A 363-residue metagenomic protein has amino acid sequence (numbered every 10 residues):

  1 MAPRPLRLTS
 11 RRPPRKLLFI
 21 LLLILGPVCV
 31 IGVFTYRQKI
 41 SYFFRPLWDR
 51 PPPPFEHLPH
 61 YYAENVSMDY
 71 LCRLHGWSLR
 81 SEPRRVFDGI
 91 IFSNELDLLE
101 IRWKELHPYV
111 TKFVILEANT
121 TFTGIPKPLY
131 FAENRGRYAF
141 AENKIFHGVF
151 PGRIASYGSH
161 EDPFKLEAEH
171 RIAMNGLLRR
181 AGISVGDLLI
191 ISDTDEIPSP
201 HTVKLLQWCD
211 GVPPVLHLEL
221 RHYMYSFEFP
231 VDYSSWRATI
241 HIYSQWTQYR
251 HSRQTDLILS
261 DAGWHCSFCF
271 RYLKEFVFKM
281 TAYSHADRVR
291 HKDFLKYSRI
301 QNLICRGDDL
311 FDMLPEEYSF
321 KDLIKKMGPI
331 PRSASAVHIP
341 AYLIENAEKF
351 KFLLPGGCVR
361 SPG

Functional and structural regions predicted by a protein language model:
M1-G89, N94-E95, D312, E316-G363: Juxtamembrane luminal stem/stalk of type II transmembrane Golgi/ER carbohydrate-processing enzymes
E56-Y62, S67-V86, T120-I191, S199-K204 (+2 more regions): Active-site-proximal specificity loops/subdomain of glycosyltransferases
P83, F87-K104, P108, A118-T120: Active-site beta-to-alpha loop of glycosyltransferases that engages the nucleotide-sugar donor
D88-N94, L116-E117, I191-T194, L218-R221: Short His-Asn-centered micro-motif
L96-L98, T121-G124, A155-S156, I197-S199 (+2 more regions): Eukaryotic short linear interaction motifs
L106-Y109, C209-G211: Short, conserved loop/helix-junction motifs that constitute active-site signature segments in enzyme catalytic cores
E196-D312: Conserved catalytic core of nucleotide-sugar-dependent glycosyltransferases
